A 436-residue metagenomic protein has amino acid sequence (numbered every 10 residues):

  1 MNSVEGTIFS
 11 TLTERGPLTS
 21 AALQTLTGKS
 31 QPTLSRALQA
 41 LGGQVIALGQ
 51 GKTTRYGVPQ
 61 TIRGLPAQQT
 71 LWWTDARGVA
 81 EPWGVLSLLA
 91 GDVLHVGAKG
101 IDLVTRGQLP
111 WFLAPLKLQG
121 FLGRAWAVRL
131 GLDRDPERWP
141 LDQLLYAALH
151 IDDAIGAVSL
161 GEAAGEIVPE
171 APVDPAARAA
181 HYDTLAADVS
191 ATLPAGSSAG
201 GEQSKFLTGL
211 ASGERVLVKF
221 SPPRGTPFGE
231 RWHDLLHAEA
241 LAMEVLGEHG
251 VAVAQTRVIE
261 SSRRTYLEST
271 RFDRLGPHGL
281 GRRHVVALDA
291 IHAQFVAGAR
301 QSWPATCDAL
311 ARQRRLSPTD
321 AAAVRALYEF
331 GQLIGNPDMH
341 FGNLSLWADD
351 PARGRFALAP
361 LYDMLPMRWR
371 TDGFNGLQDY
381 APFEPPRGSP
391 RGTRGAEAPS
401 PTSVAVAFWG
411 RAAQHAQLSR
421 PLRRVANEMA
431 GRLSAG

Functional and structural regions predicted by a protein language model:
N2-G6, T13-G436: Phosphate/dinucleotide-binding and metal-coordinating scaffold of catalytic cores in nucleotide-dependent enzymes
